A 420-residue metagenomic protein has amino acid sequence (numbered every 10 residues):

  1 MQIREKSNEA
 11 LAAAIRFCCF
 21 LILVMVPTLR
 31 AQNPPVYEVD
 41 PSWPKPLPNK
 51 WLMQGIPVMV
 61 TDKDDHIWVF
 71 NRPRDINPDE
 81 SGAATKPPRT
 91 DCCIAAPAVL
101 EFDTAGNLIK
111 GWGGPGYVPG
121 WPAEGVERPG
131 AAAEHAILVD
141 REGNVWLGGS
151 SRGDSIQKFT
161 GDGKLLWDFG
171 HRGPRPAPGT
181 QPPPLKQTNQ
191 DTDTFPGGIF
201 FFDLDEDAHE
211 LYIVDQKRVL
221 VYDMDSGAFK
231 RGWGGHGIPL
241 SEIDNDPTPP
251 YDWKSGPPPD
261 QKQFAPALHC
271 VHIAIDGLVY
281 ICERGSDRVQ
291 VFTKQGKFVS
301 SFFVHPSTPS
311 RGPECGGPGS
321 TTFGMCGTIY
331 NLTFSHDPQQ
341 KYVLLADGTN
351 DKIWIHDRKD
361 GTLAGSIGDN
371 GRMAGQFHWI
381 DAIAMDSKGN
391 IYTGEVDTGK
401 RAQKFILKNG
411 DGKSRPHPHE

Functional and structural regions predicted by a protein language model:
M1-I15: N-terminal secretory signal peptides that target proteins for export/translocation
K6, F20-I22, I273: Residue-level detector of transmembrane insertion/anchoring sites
A12, V26, D397-K400: General helical secondary-structure elements
I15-T28: Bacterial N-terminal signal peptides
Q32-E420: Eukaryotic scaffold repeat domains enriched in small/polar residues
